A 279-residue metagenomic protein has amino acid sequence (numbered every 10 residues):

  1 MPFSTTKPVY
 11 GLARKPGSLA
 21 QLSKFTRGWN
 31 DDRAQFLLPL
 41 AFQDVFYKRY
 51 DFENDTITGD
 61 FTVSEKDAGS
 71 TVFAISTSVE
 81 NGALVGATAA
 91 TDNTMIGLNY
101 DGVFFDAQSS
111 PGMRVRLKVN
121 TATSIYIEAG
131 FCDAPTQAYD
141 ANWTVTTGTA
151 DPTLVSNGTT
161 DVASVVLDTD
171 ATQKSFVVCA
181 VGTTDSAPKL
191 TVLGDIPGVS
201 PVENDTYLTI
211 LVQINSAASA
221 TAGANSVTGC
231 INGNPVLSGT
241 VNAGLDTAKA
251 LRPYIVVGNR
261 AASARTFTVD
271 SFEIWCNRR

Functional and structural regions predicted by a protein language model:
A13-K66: Extracellular carbohydrate-recognition regions
F52, M113-L117, D205-S219, V227-G229: Short tryptophan-centered beta-strand motifs in secreted/extracellular beta-sheet-rich domains of glycan-recognition
T56-A83: Extracellular glycan-recognition surfaces and repeat-rich motifs
V85-S175: Secretory/extracellular carbohydrate-interaction modules and structurally similar beta-sandwich "look-alikes"
V119-I125, T136-Q137, S216-S226, A262-S263: Extended, low-complexity, turn-rich repeat/linker tracts enriched in Gly/Pro/Ser/Thr and Asp/Glu that occur
A180-T209: Short, aromatic/His-centered strand-loop micro-motif at the edge of beta-sheets
S226-T228, R260-S271: Extracellular carbohydrate recognition
I231-R252: Short, solvent-exposed beta-strand-to-loop segments that form ligand-recognition rims of beta-rich domains
